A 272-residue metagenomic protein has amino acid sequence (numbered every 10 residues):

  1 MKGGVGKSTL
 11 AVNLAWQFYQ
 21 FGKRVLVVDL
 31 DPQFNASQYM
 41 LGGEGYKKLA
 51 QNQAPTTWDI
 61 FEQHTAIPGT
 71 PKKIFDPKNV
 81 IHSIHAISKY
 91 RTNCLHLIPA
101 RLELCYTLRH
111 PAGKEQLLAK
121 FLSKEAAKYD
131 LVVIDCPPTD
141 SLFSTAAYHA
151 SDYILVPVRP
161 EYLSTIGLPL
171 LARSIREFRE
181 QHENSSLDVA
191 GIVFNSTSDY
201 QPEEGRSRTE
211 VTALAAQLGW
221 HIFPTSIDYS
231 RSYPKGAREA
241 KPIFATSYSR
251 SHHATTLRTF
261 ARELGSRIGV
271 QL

Functional and structural regions predicted by a protein language model:
M1-L272: P-loop NTP-binding core
